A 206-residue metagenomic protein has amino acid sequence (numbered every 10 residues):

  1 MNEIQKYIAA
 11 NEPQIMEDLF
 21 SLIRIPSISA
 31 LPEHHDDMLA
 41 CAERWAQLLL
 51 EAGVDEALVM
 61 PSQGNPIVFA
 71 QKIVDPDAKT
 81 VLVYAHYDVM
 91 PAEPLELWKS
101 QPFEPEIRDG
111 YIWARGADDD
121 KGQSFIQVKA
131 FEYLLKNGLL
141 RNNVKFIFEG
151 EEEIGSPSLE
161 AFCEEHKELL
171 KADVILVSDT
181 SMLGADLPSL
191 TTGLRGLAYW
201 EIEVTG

Functional and structural regions predicted by a protein language model:
N2-L95: N-terminal helical capping/dimerization or prosegment-like subdomains of hydrolases acting on amide or phosphate bonds
I15-D18, Q101, A198-E201: Short coil-to-beta-strand
F20, F69, K145, Y199-E203: Beta-strand secondary-structure signal
Q63, A85-Y87, D109, A117 (+3 more regions): Fold-independent oxyanion-binding glycine-rich loops and adjacent beta-strand/coil segments at enzyme active sites
A78-F148: Active-site metal-coordination/substrate-binding segment of hydrolases, especially metallo-dependent peptidases
T80-L82, D173-V177, Y199-E201: Short glycine-aspartate micro-motif
D118-G193: Acidic/histidine-rich catalytic neighborhood of metal-dependent amide-processing enzymes
S189-T205: Flexible glycine/proline-rich, aromatic-decorated loop/lid segments
